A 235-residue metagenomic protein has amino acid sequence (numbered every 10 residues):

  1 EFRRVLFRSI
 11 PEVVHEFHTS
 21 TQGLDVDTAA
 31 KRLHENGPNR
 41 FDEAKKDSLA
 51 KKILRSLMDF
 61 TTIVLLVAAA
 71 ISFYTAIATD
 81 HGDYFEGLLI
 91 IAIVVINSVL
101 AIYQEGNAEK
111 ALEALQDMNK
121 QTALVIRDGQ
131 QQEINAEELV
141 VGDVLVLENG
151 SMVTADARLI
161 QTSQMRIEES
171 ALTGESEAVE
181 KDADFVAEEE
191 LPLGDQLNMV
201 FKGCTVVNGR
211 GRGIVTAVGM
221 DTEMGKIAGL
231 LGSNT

Functional and structural regions predicted by a protein language model:
R3-T235: Conserved cytosolic headpiece of P-type ATPases
